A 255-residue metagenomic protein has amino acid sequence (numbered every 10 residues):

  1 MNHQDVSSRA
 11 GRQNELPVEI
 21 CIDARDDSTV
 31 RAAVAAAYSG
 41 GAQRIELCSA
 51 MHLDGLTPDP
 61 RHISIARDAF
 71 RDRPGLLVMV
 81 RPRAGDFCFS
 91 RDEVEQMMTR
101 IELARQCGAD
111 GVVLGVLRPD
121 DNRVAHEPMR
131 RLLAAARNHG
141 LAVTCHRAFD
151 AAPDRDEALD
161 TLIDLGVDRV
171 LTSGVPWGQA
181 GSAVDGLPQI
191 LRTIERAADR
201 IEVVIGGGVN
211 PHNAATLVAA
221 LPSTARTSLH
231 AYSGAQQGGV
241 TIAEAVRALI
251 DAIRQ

Functional and structural regions predicted by a protein language model:
M1-R25, R67-D68: N-terminal amphipathic alpha-helix/helix-capping segment at the start of soluble metabolic enzymes
N14-V18, A36-Q43: A short, Lys/Arg-enriched amphipathic alpha-helix followed by its capping loop at the start of a domain
L16-I22, I45-L47, P74-V80, V112-L114 (+4 more regions): Hydrophobic faces of well-ordered beta-strands that scaffold small-molecule active sites in alpha/beta enzyme cores
I20, D27-A36, G85-L103, D150-L165 (+4 more regions): Catalytic cores of alpha/beta
D27-A32, M51-P74, R91-D92, L117-A136 (+4 more regions): Active-site-adjacent beta->alpha loops and helix N-cap segments on the catalytic face of soluble alpha/beta enzymes
Y38-I45, F70-R73, G108-G111, N138-G140 (+3 more regions): Glycine-enriched alpha-helix->loop->beta-strand junction motifs that scaffold or abut catalytic
Q43-G55, L103, C107-D120, V167-G181 (+1 more regions): Glycine-rich phosphate-binding active-site loops on the catalytic face of alpha/beta enzymes
A142-V184: Histidine/lysine/aspartate-rich catalytic loop segments that bind and position anionic ligands
